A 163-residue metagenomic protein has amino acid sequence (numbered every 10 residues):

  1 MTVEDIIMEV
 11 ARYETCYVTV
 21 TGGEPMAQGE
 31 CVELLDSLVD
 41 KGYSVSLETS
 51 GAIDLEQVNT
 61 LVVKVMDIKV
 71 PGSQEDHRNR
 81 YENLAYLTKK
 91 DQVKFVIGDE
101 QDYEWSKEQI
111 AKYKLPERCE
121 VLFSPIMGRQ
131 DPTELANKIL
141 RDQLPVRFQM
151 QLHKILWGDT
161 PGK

Functional and structural regions predicted by a protein language model:
M1-V62: Conserved Radical SAM active-site core
R12-Y13, D99-K163: Auxiliary Fe-S-binding modules of radical SAM enzymes
V18, V45-L47, K64-M66, V93-F95 (+2 more regions): Hydrophobic faces of well-ordered beta-strands that scaffold small-molecule active sites in alpha/beta enzyme cores
G23-P25, S50-A52, K69-P71, V96-G98 (+2 more regions): Active-site beta-loop-alpha junctions enriched in small/polar residues
G51-T60, E75, S106-K107, L135: Distinct, well-ordered alpha-helical segments
E56-T60, Y81-K90, A111-R118, L140-D142: Short, conserved loop/helix-junction motifs that constitute active-site signature segments in enzyme catalytic cores
Q57, S73-E82, G158-D159: Short, charged, surface-exposed secondary-structure boundary motifs
N59-V63, D67-E75, A85, D91: Histidine/lysine/aspartate-rich catalytic loop segments that bind and position anionic ligands
